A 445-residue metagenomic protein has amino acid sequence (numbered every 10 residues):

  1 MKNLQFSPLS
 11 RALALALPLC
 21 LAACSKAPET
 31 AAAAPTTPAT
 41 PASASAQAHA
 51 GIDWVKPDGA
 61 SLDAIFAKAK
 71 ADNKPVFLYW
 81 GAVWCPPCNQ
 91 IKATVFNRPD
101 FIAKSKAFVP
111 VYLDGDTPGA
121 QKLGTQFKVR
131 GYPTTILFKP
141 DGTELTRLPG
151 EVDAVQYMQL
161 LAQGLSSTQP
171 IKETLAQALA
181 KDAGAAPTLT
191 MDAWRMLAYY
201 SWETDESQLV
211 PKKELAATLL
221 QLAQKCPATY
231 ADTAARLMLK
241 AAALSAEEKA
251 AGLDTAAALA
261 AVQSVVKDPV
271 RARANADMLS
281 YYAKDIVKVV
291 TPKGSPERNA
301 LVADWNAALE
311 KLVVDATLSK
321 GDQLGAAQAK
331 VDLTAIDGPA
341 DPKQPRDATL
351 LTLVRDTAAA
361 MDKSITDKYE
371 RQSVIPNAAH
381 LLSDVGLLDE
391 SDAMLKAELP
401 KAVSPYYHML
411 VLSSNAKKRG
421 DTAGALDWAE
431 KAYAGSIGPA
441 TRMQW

Functional and structural regions predicted by a protein language model:
C24-P28: Bacterial signal peptide processing site
W54-G59, W80-G81, R98-A120: Thiol-based oxidoreductase modules, predominantly thioredoxin-like and allied folds used for disulfide exchange
K56-P75: A short beta-strand-turn-helix
W80-F96: Conserved redox-active cysteine motifs that mediate thiol-disulfide chemistry, especially di-cysteine Cys-X(1-2)-Cys
R130-I171: Non-catalytic, surface beta->alpha helical segment in thiol-disulfide oxidoreductase systems
S167-K172, E206-T218, K249-Q263, G294-K311 (+3 more regions): Helix-turn-helix repeat elements of alpha-solenoid scaffolds
A180-A185, L220-A228, Q263-R273, A308-G321 (+3 more regions): Solenoid-like repeat scaffolds
A186-A193, T229-K240, V270-A283, T317-G338 (+3 more regions): Generic helix N-cap/helix-start motif at coil->alpha-helix transitions
